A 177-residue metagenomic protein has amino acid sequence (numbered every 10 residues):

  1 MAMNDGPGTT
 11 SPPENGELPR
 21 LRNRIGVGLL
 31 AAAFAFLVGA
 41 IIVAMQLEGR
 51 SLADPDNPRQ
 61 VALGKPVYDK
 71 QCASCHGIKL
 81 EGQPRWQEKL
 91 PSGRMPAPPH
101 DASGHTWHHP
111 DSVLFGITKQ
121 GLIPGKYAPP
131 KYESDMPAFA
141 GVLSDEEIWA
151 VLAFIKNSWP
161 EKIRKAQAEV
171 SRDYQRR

Functional and structural regions predicted by a protein language model:
M1-P13: N-terminal intrinsically disordered, acidic low-complexity segments at the extreme N-terminus
A2-N4, G125-R177: Flexible coil segments in periplasmic/lumen-exposed cytochrome c-class electron-transfer proteins
P13-G26: Short, Lys/Arg-rich cytosolic juxtamembrane segment immediately N-terminal
G28-I42: Hydrophobic membrane-insertion alpha-helices, especially the h-region of bacterial N-terminal signal peptides
I42-Y68, K165-Y174: Electrostatic cytochrome c docking/interface patches
R59, K65-P96, Q120-Y132, N157-Q167: Periplasmic/extracellular electron-transfer cofactor-ligation site, primarily the c-type cytochrome heme-c attachment
K65, E81-F115, D135-L143: Gly/Gly-Pro-rich "capping" loops immediately C-terminal to redox-active cysteine motifs in periplasmic/lumenal
